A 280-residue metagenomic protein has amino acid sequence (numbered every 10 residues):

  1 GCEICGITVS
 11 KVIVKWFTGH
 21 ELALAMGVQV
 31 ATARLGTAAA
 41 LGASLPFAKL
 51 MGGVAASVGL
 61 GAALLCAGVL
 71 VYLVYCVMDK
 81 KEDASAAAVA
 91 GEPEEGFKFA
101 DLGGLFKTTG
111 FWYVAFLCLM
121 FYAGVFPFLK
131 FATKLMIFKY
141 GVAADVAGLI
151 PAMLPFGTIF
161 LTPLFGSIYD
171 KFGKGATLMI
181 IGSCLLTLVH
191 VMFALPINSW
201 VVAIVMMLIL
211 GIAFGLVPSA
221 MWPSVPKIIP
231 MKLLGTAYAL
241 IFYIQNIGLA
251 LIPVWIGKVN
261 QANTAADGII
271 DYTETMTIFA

Functional and structural regions predicted by a protein language model:
G1-T32: Cytoplasmic helix-loop-helix junction between adjacent transmembrane helices in 12-TM secondary transporters
A23-G42, A48-K49, F242-P253: Glycine-rich segments within core transmembrane alpha-helices of 12-TM secondary carriers
A56-Y75, E274-A280: Symmetry-related core transmembrane helices of the 12-TM Major Facilitator Superfamily/SLC fold
D83-V114: Juxtamembrane intracellular "pre-TM" segments in multi-pass secondary transporters
T109-T162, I252-P253: Extracytoplasmic gate region of multi-pass secondary transporters
L161-K174, N260: Helix-to-loop junctions at the C-terminal end of transmembrane segments in multipass secondary transporters
G175-S224: C-terminal transmembrane helical hairpin of 12-TM major facilitator-type secondary transporters
M231-A265: A late C-terminal transmembrane helix in Major Facilitator Superfamily
